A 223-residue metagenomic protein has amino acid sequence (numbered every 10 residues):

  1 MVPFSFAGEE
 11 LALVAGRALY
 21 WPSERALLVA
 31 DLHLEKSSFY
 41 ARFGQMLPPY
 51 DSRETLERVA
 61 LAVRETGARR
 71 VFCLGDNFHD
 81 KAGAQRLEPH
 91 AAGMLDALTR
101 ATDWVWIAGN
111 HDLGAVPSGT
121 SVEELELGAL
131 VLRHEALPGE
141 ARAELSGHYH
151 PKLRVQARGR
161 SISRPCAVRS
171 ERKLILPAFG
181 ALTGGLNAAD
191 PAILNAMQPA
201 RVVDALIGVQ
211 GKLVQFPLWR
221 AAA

Functional and structural regions predicted by a protein language model:
M1-A223: Extended recognition/assembly regions associated with phosphoester-bond processing machinery
